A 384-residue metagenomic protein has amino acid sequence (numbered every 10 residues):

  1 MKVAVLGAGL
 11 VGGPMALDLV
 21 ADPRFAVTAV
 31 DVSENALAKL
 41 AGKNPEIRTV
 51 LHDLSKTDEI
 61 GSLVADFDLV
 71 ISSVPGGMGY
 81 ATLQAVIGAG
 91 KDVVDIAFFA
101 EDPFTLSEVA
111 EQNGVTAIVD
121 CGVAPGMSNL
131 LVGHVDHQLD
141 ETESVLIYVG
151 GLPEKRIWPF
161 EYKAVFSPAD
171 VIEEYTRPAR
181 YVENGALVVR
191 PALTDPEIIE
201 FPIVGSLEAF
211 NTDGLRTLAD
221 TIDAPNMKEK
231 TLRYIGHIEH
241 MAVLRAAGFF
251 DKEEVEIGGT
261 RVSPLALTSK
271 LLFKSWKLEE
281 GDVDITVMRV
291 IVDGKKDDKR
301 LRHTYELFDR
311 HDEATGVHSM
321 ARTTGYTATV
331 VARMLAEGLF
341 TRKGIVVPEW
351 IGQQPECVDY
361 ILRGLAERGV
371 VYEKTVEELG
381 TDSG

Functional and structural regions predicted by a protein language model:
V3-G7: Conserved N-terminal Rossmann-fold NAD(P)-binding element of oxidoreductases
G12-G13: N-terminal Rossmann-fold NAD(P) dinucleotide-binding loop
S33-A36, A100: Helix N-cap at the beta1-alpha1 junction of Rossmann-like dinucleotide-binding domains, i.e., the first residues
N44-K56: Rossmann-fold cofactor-recognition segment
L54-D66: Conserved Rossmann-fold cofactor-binding substructure of NAD(P)-dependent oxidoreductases
L69-V86, F99-P103: Beta-loop-alpha module in the N-terminal Rossmann-like domain of NAD(P)-dependent dehydrogenases, especially those
I96-V119: Rossmann-fold NAD(P)-binding glycine/threonine-rich loop
Q138-G384: C-terminal catalytic/substrate-binding lobe primarily of soluble NAD(P)-dependent oxidoreductases
